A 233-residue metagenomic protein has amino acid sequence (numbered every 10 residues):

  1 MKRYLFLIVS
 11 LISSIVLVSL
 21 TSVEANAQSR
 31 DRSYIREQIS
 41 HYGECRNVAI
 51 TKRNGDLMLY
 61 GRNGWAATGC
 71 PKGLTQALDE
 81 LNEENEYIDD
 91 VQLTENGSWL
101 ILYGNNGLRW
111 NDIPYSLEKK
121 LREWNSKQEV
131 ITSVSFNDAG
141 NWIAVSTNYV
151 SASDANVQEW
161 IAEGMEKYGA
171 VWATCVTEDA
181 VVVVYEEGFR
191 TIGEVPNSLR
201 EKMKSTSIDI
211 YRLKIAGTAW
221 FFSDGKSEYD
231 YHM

Functional and structural regions predicted by a protein language model:
M1-Y4: Positively charged n-region of N-terminal signal peptides that target proteins for export
F6-L7, R36: General helical structural elements
I8-S19: Bacterial N-terminal signal peptides
T21-A27: Sec/Tat signal peptide C-region and signal peptidase I cleavage site
A27-M233: Trp/Gly-enriched beta-strand/coil motifs that build multi-repeat beta-propeller-like domains and related W-rich binding
